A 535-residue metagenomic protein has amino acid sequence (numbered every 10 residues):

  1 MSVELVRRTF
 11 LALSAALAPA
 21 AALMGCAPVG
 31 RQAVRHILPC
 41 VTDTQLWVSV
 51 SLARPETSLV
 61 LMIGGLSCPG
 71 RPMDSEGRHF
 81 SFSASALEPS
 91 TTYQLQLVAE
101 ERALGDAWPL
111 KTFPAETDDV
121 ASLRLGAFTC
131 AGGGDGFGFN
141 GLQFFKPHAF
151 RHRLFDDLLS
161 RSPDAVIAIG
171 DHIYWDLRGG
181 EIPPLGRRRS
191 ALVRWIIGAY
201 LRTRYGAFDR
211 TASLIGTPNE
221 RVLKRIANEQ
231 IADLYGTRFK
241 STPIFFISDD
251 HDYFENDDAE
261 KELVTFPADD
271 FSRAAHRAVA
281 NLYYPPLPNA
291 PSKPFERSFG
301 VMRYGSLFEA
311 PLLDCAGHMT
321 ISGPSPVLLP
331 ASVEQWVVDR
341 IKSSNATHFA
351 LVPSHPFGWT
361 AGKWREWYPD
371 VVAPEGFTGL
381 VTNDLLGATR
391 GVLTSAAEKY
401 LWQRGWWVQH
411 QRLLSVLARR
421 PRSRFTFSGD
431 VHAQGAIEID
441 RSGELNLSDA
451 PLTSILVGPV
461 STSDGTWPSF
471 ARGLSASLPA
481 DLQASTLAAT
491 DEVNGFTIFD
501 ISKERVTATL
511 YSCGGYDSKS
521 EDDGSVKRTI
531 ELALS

Functional and structural regions predicted by a protein language model:
M1-A18: N-terminal secretory signal peptides and thylakoid transit peptides that target proteins across membranes
R7, A20, A27-S535: Metal-dependent phosphoester/phosphodiester hydrolase catalytic core
